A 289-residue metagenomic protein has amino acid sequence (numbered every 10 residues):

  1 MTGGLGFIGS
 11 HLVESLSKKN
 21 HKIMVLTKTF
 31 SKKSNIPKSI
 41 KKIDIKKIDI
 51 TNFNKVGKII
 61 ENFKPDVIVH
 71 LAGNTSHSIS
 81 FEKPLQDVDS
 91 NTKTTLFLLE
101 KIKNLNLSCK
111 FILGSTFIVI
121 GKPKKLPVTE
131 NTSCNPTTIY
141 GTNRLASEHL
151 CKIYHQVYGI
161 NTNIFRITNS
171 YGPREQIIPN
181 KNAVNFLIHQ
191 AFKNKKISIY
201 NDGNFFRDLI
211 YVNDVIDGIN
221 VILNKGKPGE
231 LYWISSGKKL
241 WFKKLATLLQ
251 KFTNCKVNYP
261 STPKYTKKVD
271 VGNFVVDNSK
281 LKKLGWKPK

Functional and structural regions predicted by a protein language model:
M1-K19: N-terminal Rossmann NAD(P)H-binding glycine-rich loop of SDR-like oxidoreductase domains
S15, H21, V25, F192-K289: C-terminal substrate-binding subdomain of Rossmann-fold SDR/epimerase-dehydratase oxidoreductases
I50-D89: NAD(P)H-binding glycine-rich loop region in Rossmannoid oxidoreductase-like domains and their noncatalytic homologs
H70, L96-T138: Conserved Rossmann-fold NAD(P)-dependent oxidoreductase catalytic core, especially the SDR/UDP-sugar
H77-T94, V128-P136: Short alpha-helical oligomerization interface
S115-T116, E148-P173, S198, V257: Conserved beta-loop-beta element that borders a ligand/cofactor-binding pocket
I120-G121, N135-I139, N163-K181: Flexible, glycine-rich beta-alpha linker
I139, N143-A146: Active-site helix of classical SDR
